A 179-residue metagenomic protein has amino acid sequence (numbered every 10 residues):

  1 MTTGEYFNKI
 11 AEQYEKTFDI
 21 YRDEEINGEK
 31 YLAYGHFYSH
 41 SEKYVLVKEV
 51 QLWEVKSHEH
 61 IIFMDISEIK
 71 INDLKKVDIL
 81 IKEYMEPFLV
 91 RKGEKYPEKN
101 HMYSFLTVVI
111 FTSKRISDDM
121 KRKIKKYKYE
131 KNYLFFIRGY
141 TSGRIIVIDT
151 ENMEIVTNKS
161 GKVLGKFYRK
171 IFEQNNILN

Functional and structural regions predicted by a protein language model:
M1-E68: N-terminal, charge-rich interaction modules
Q13, T17, L80, Y84 (+3 more regions): Residues that form generic nucleotide/phosphate-binding pockets
Q13-I20, E24, P87, E130 (+2 more regions): Surface-exposed polar/charged interaction patches
K56-E59, F63-I69, F111-R115, Y140 (+1 more regions): Short, flexible beta-strand-to-coil junctions
H58-H60, Y103-L106, G143: Short, surface-exposed beta-edge/turn micro-motifs
E68-I124, F135: Catalytic cores of nucleic-acid endonucleases
K114, K125-N179: Charged, structured surface patches that assemble and position nucleic-acid processing machinery
